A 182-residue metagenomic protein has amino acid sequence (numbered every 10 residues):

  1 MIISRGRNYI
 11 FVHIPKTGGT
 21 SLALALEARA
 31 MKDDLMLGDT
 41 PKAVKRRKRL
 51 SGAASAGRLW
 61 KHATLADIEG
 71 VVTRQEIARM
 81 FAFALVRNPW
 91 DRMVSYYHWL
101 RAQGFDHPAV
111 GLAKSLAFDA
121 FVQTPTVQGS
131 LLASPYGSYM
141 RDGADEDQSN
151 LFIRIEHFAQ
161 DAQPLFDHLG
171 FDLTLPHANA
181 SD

Functional and structural regions predicted by a protein language model:
M1-D182: Membrane-interface amphipathic segments in extracytoplasmic regions
